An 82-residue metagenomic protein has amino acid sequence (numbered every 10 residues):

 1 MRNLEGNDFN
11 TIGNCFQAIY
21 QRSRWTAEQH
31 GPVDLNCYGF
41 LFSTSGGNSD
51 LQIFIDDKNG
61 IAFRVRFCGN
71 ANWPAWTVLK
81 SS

Functional and structural regions predicted by a protein language model:
M1-G60, F67-S82: Glycine-rich, flexible loop motifs
